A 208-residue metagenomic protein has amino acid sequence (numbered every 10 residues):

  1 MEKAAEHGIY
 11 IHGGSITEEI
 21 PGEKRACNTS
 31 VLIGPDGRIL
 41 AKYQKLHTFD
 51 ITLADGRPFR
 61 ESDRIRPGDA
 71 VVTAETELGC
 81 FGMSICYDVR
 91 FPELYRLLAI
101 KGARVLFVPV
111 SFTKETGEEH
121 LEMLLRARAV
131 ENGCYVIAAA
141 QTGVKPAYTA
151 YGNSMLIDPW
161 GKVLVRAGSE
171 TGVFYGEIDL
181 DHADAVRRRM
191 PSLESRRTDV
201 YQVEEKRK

Functional and structural regions predicted by a protein language model:
M1-H12, C80, C86-F174: CN hydrolase (nitrilase-like) catalytic-core segments centered on the catalytic cysteine and neighboring Lys/Glu
E2, P21-K101, K114-M123, M190-S192: Active-site catalytic loop in hydrolytic enzyme cores
I11-I16, T52-F59, V136-A140: Short Pro/Gly-enriched beta-strand edge/turn motifs at strand-loop
G13-S15, T29-L32, V72-A74, S154-L156 (+1 more regions): Short beta-strand scaffold segments in enzyme catalytic cores
R38-A41, K162-L164, D184-A185: Short helix-loop capping/hinge motifs at secondary-structure junctions, enriched in acidic/polar residues
E170, I178-D179, A185-R188: Structured C-terminal cap/extension of enzyme domains
D184-K208: A short C-terminal boundary segment appended to hydrolase-like catalytic domains
